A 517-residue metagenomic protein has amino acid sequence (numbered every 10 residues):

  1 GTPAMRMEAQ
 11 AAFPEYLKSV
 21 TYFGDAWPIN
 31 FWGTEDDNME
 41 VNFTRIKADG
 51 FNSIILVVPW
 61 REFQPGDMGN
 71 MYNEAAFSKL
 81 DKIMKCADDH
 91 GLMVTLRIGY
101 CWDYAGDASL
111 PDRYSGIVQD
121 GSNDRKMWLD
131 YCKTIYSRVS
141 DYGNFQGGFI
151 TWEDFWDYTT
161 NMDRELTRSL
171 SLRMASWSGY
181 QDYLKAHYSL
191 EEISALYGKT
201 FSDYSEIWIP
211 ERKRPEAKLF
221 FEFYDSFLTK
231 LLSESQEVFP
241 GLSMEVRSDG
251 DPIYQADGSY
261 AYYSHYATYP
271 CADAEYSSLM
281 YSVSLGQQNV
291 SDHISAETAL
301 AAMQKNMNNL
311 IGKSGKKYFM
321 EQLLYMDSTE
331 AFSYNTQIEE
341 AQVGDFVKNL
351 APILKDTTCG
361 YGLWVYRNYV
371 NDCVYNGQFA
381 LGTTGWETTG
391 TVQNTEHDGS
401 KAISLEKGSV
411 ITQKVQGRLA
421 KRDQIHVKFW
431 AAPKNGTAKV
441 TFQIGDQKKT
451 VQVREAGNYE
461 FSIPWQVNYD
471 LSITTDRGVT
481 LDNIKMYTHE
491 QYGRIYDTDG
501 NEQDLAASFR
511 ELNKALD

Functional and structural regions predicted by a protein language model:
G1-S53, N70: N-terminal carbohydrate-binding accessory modules
F23-E35, W60-F77, P111-W128, P210-D225 (+3 more regions): The substrate-binding groove and active-site-proximal loops of carbohydrate-active enzymes, especially glycoside
D36-R113, R125-K133, D225-G241: Aromatic-lined substrate-binding rim segments of carbohydrate-active enzymes
D130, R138-S277, L285: Polysaccharide-binding and catalytic clefts of secreted carbohydrate-active enzymes
S284, V290, A299, M303-N371 (+1 more regions): Substrate-binding cleft of secreted/luminal carbohydrate-active enzymes
Q378-L405: Extracellular glycan-recognition surfaces and repeat-rich motifs
F379, S409-G436, Y459-L471, I484: Extra-cytoplasmic beta-strand recognition segments
Q443-D470, T474-D476: Extracellular carbohydrate recognition and processing domains and analogous Trp-centered ligand-binding platforms
